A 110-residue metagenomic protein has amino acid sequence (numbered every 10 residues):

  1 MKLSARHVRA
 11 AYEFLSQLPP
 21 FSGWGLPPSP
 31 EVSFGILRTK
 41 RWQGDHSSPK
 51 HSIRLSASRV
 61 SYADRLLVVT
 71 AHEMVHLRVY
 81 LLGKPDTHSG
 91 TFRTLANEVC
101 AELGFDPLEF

Functional and structural regions predicted by a protein language model:
M1-V68, L77-F110: Active-site-proximal or metal-binding-adjacent scaffold patches in catalytic folds
